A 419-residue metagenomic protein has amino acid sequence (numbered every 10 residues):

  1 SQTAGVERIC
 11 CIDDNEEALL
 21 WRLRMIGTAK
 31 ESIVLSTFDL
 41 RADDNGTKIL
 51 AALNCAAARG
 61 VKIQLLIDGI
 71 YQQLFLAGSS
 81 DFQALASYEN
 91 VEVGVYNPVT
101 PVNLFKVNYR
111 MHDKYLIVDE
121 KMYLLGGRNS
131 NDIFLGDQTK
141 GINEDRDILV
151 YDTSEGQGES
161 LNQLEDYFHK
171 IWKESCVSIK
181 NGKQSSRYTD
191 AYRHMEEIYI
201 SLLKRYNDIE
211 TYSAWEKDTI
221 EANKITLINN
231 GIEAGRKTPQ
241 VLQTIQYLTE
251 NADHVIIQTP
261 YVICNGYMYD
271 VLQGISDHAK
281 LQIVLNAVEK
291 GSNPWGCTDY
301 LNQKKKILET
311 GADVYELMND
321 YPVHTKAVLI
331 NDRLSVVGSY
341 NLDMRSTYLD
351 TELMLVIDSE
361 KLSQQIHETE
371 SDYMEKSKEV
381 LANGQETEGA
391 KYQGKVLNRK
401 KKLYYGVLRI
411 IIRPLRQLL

Functional and structural regions predicted by a protein language model:
S1-A29, L40-E250, N286-N331, Y340-T347 (+1 more regions): HKD-type phospholipase D/PLD-like phosphodiesterase module
Q243-E289: Long, K/E/R/D-enriched contiguous segments that form extended
T249-I256, S276-A279, L308-V314, N331-L334 (+1 more regions): Alpha-helix capping/termination and helix-coil
N319-T325, I330-L419: Long, C-terminal catalytic modules of enzymes
